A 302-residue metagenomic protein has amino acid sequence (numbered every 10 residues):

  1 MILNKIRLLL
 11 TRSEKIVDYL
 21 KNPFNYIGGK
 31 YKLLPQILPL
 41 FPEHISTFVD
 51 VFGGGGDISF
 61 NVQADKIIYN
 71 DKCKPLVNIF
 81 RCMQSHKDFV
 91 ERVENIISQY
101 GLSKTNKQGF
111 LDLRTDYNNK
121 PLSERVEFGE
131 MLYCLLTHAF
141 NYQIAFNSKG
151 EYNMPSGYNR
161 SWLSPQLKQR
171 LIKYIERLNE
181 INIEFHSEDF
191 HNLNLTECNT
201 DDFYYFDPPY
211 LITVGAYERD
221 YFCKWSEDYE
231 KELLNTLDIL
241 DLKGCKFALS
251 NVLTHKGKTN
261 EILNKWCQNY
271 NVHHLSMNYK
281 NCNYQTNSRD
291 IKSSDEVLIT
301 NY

Functional and structural regions predicted by a protein language model:
I2-K32, K87-Y205, P209-R219, E232: SAM-dependent nucleic-acid methyltransferase catalytic core
G29-H44: Conserved alpha-helix/loop element of class I SAM-dependent methyltransferases that forms part of the SAM/SAH-binding
I37, F48-V62, Y69-K74, Y133-F140 (+5 more regions): Conserved proline-anchored active-site loop of SAM-dependent methyltransferases that bridges a beta-strand
S46-R114: SAM cofactor-binding core of SAM-dependent methyltransferases, primarily the Rossmann-like beta-alpha-beta module
F60-Q63, I79, T196-E197, V214-E218 (+1 more regions): A short acidic (Asp/Glu
D65, L178-I183, Q268-Y270: A short helix-to-beta-strand connector/capping loop
D65-I68, S85-K87, A216, D220-K224 (+1 more regions): Glycine-rich, phosphate-binding/catalytic loops in enzymes
L211, F222-C223, E227-Y302: Long, positively charged, glycine-interspersed low-complexity recognition regions
